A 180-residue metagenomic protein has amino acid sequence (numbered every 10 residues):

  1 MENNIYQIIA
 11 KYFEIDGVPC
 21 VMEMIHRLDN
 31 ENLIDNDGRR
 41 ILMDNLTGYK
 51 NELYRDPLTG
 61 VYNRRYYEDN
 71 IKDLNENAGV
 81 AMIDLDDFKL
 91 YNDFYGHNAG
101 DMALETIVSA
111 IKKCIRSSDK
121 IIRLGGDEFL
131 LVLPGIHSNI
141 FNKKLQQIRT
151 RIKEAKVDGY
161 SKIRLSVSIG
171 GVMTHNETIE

Functional and structural regions predicted by a protein language model:
M1-Q7, D16-P19, S161-I163: Per-ARNT-Sim (PAS) sensory domains and their PAS-associated C-terminal
I8-L33: Short loop/turn elements at sensory-signaling interfaces that couple input to output
T47-D69, I83-H97, E105: Conserved nucleotide-binding and Mg2+-coordinating catalytic segments in signaling enzymes
A99-K120, E128: Active-site-proximal alpha-helical element of nucleotidyl cyclase-like catalytic domains and analogous helices
A103, L130-Q147: Short helix/loop segment flanking the catalytic signature motif in cyclic-nucleotide metabolism enzymes
V108-S109, I140-D158: Alpha-helical scaffold within the catalytic cores of cyclic-nucleotide enzymes
K120-R123, I163: A short pre-motif secondary-structure segment
V132-P134, Y160-E180: A short glycine-enriched loop-to-beta-strand structural element that forms part of the catalytic core of nucleotide
